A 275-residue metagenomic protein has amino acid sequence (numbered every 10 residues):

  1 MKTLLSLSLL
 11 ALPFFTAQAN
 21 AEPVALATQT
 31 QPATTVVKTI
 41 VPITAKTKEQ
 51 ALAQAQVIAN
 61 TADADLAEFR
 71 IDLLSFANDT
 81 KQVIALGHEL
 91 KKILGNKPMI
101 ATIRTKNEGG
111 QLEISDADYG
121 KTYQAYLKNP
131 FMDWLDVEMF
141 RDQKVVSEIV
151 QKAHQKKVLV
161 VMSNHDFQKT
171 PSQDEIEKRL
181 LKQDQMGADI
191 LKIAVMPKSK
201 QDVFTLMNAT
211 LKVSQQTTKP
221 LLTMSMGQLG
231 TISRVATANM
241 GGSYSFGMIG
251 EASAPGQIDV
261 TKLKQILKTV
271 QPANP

Functional and structural regions predicted by a protein language model:
M1-A19: Gram-negative bacterial Sec-dependent N-terminal signal peptides
F14-A17, D63, F131, D202: Generic detector of short, well-ordered, non-transmembrane alpha-helical segments enriched in hydrophobic residues
A19-T28: Cleaved targeting-peptide boundary
V24, P42, T223: Secreted glycan hydrolases and related glycan-binding modules that recognize and/or cleave
A27, A55, K121-T122, N208-T210: A generic local structural motif
T28-T34: Short, charged N-terminal beta->alpha structural module
T34-V37, V41-N60, L66-V150, Q168: Active-site beta->alpha loop and helix N-cap motifs at the rims of alpha/beta catalytic domains
M139-P275: Catalytic alpha/beta core domains of metabolic enzymes, predominantly
